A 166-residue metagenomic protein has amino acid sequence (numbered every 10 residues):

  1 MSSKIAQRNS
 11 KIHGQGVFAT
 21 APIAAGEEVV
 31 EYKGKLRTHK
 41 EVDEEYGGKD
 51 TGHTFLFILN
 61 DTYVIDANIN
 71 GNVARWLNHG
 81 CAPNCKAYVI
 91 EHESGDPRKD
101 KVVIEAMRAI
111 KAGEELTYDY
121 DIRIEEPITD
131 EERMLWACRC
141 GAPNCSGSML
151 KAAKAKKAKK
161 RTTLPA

Functional and structural regions predicted by a protein language model:
M1-S10, D50-T129, R139-N144, S148: Catalytic core of the SET domain in histone-lysine N-methyltransferases, recognizing conserved active-site
G16, P22, A109-K111: Residue-level "contact hotspot" at macromolecular interaction interfaces
A24, V30-E31, E44, D50: Non-heme Fe(II) oxygenase metal-center motifs and adjacent flexible, charged/small-residue loops
G34-K35, L77: Short active-site loop/helix that positions an aromatic residue
L36-D43, I124-C138: Short, Lys/Arg- and Gly-enriched loop/turn segments at beta-strand edges
G147-A155: Extracellular/mature segments of secreted proteins
K154-P165: Short cysteine/histidine-rich metal-coordination sites, predominantly Zn2+-binding motifs
